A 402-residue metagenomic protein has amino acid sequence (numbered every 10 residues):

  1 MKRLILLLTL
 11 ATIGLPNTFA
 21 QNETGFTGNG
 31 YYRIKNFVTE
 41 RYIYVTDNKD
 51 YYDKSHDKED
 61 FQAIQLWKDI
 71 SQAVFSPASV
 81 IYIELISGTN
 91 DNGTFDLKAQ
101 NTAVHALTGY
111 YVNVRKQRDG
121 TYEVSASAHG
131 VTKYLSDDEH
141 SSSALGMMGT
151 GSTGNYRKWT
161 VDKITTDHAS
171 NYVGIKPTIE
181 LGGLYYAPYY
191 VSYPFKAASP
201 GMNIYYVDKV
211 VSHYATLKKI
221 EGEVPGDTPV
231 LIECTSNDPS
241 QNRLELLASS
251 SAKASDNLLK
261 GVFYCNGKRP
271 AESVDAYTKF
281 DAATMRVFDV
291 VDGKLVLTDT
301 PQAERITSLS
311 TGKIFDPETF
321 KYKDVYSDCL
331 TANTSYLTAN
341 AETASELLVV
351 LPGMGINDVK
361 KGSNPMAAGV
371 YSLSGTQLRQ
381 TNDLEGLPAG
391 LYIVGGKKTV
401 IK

Functional and structural regions predicted by a protein language model:
M1-L4, I401-K402: Positively charged n-region of N-terminal signal peptides that target proteins for export
L4-G14, G375: Sec-dependent N-terminal signal peptides
L15-A20: Sec/Tat signal peptide C-region and signal peptidase I cleavage site
Q21-S170, S250-K260, K268: Lectin-like carbohydrate-binding module/patch detector with strong preference for beta-trefoil
N29, D227, L387-L391: Extracellular Ig-like/FN3 beta-sandwich strand-entry sites
T160-S199, G222-K313, E318-N357, T399-K402: A short, polar beta-strand/turn micro-motif
H213-V224: Surface-exposed ligand/attachment interfaces on beta-rich extracellular proteins
G353-K402: C-terminal outer-membrane/trafficking sorting elements
